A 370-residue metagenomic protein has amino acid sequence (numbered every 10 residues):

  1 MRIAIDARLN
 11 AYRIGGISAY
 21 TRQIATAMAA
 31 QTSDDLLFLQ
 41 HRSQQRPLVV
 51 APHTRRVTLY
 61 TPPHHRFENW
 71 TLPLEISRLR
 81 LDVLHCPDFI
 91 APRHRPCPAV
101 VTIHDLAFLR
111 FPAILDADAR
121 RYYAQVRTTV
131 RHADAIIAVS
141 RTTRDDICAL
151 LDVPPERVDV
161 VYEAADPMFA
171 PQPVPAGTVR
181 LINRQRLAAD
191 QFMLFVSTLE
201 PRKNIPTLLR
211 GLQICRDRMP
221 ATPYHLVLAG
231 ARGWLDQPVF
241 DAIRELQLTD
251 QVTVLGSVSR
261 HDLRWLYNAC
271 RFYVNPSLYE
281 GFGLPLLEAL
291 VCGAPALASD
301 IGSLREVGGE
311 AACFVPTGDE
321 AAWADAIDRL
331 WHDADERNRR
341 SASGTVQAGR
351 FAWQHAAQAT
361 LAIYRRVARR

Functional and structural regions predicted by a protein language model:
M1-R370: Carbohydrate transferase catalytic cores enriched for Leloir-type hexosyltransferases
